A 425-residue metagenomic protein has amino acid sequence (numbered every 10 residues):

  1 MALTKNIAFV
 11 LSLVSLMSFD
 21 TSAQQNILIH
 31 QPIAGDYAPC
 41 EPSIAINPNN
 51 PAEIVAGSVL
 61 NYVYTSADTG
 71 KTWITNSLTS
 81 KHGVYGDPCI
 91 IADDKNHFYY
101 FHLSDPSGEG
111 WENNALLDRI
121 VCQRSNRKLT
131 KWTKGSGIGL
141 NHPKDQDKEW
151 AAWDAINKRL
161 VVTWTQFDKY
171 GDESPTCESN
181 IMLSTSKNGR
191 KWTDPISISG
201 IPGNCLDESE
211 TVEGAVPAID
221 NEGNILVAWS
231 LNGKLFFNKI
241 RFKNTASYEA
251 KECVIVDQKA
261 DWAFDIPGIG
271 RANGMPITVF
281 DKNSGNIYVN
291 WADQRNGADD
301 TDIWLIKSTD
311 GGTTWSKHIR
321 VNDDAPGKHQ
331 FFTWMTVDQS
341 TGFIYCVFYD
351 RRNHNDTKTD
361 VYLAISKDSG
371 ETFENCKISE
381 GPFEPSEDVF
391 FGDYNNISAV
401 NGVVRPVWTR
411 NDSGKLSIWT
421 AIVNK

Functional and structural regions predicted by a protein language model:
M1-A8: Bacterial N-terminal signal peptides that target proteins for export
A8-S18: Bacterial N-terminal signal peptides
F19-A23: Sec/Tat signal peptide C-region and signal peptidase I cleavage site
Q24-K425: Extracellular, repeat-based ectodomains that mediate carbohydrate processing or recognition
